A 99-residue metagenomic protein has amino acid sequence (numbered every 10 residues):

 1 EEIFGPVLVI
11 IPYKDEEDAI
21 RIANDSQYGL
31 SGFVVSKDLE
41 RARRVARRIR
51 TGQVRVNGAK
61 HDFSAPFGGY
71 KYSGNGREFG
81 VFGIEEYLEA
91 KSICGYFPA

Functional and structural regions predicted by a protein language model:
E1-A99: Conserved C-terminal structural/oligomerization subdomain of aldehyde/semialdehyde dehydrogenase
